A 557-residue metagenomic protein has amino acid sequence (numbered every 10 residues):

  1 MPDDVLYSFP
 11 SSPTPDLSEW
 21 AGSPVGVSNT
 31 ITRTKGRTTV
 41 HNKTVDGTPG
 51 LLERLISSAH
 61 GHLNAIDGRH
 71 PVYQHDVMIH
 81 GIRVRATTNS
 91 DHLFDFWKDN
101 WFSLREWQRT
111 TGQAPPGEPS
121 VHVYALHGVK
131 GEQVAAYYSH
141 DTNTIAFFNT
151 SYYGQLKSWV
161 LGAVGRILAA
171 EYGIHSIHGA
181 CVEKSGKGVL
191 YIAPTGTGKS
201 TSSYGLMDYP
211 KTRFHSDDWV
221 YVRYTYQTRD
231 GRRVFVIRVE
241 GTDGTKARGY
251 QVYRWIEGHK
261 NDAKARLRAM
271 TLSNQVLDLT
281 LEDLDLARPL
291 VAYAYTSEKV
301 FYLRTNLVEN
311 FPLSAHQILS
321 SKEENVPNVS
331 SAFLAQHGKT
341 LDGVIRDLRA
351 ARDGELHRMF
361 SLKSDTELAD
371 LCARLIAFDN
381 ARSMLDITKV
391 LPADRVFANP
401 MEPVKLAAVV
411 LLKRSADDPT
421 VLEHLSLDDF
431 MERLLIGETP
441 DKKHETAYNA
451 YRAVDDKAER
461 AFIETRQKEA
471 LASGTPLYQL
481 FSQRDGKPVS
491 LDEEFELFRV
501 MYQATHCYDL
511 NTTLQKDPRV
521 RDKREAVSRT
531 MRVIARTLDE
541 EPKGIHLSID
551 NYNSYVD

Functional and structural regions predicted by a protein language model:
M1-K157, A450-Y451, Y555-D557: Long, basic/Gly/Ser/Thr-rich N-terminal segments that mediate initial subcellular attachment or targeting
P2-V45, H178-P194, D208-D557: Glycine-rich, often acidic-flanked micro-motifs that create phosphate/phosphodiester-binding or positioning elements
V121-V129, H175, T465-E469: A short, charged
A146-G165, S528-K543: Ampiphathic alpha-helical segments that act as solvent-exposed interaction surfaces
N149, Y153, H175, I192-G196: Short capping loops/turns at secondary-structure boundaries
G154-H178, E183: N-terminal pre-Walker A segment at the start of P-loop NTPase domains
K199: Conserved lysine of the Walker
S202-S203: Post-Walker A alpha-helix
